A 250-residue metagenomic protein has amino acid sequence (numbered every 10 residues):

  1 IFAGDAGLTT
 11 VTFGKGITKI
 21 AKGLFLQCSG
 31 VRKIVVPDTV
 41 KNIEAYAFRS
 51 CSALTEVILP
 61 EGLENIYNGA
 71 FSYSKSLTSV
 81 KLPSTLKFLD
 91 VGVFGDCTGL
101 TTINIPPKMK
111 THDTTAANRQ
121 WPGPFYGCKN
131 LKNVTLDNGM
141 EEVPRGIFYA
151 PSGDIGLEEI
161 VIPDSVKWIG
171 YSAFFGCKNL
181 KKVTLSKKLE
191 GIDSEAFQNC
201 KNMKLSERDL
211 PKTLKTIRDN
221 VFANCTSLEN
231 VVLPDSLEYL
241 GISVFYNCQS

Functional and structural regions predicted by a protein language model:
I1-A3, A21-L26, E44-R49, Y67-A70 (+7 more regions): Consensus positions within tandem repeat domains that build extended binding/scaffold surfaces
A6-K19, S29-N42, S52-N65, K75-F88 (+7 more regions): Structural signature of tandem-repeat unit edges
A117-R119: Surface-exposed intrinsically disordered loops and tails
